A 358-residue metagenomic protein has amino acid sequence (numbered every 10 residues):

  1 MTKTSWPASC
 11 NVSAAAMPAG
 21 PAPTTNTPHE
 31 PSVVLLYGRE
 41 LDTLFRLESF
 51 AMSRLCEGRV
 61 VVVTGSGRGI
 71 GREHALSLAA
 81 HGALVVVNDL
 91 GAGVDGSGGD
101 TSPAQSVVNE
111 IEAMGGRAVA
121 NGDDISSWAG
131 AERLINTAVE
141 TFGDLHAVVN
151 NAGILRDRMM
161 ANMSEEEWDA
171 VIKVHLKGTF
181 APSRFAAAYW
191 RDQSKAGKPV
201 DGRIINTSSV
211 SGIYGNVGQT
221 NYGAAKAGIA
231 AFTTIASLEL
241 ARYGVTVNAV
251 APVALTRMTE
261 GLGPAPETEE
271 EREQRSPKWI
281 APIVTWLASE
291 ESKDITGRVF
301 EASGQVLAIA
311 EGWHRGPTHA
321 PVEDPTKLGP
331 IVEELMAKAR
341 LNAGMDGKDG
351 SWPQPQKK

Functional and structural regions predicted by a protein language model:
S53-V87, A92: Canonical Rossmann dinucleotide-binding motif of NAD(H)/NADP(H)-dependent dehydrogenases/reductases, specifically
T101, Q105, G122-R133, E165: The beta1-alpha1 cofactor-binding region of Rossmann-like NAD(H)/NADP(H)-dependent oxidoreductases
I111, M159-M160, E167-I172: Substrate-binding pocket helix/loop in short-chain dehydrogenase/reductase
M114-R117, N136-N150, R156, T246: A glycine-rich helix->loop->beta "capping" turn within Rossmann-like NAD(P)(H)-dependent oxidoreductase domains
S183, A225: Active-site helix of classical SDR
S209: Residue(s) in the substrate-gating loop at a strand-loop-helix junction that position the organic substrate next
A249, E269-K358: C-terminal helical subdomain
